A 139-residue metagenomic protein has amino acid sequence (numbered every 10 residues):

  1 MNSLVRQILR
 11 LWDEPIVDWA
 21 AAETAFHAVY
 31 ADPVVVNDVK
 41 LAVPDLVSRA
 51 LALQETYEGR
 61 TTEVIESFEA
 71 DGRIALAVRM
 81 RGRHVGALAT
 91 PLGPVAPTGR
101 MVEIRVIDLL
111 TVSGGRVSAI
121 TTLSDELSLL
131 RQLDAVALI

Functional and structural regions predicted by a protein language model:
M1-I139: C-terminal and inter-domain tail/linker signature
